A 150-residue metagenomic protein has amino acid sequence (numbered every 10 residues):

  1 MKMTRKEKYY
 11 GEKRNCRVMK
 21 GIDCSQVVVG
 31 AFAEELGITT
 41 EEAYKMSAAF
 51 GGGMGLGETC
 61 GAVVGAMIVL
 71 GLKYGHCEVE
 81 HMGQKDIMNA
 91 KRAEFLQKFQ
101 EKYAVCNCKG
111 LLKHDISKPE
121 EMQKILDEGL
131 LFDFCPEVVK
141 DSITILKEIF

Functional and structural regions predicted by a protein language model:
M1-M19: Polybasic, low-complexity association/targeting segments
K2-T4, V29-A48, H114-P119: Acidic-glycine-rich active-site phosphate/pyrophosphate-binding loop
M3, N89-F150: C-terminal binding/interaction regions
C24, C60, C108: Short cysteine clusters
G30-E34, I68-G75, T144-E148: Short glycine/serine- and small hydrophobic-enriched flexible loop segments
E34-K45, L72-E94: Phosphate-handling active-site elements
M54-I68: Conserved phosphate/anionic-ligand binding catalytic regions in large, soluble enzymes, centered on
